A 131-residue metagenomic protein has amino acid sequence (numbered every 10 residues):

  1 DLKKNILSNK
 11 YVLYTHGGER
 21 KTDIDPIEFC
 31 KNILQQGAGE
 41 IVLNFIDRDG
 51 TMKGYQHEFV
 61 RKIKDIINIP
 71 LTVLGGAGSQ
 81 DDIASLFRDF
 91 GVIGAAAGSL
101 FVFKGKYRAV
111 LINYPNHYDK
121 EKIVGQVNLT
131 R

Functional and structural regions predicted by a protein language model:
D1-I6, D49-D65, S79-I83, K104-Y114: Active-site-adjacent beta->alpha loops and helix N-cap segments on the catalytic face of soluble alpha/beta enzymes
D1-L43, D47-R48: Conserved anion-binding
L2, F45, G75-G76, G98-L100: Short secondary-structure boundary segments
R20, M52, A77-G78, L100: Gly/Ser/Thr-rich beta-alpha loop segments that engage phosphate groups in nucleotides
I33-E40, I66-I69, L129-R131: A structural motif corresponding to the C-terminal end of an alpha-helix and its immediate exit/capping segment
E58-A97: Catalytic cores of alpha/beta
I83-R131: C-terminal helical cap(s) of enzyme catalytic domains, especially alpha/beta-barrels
